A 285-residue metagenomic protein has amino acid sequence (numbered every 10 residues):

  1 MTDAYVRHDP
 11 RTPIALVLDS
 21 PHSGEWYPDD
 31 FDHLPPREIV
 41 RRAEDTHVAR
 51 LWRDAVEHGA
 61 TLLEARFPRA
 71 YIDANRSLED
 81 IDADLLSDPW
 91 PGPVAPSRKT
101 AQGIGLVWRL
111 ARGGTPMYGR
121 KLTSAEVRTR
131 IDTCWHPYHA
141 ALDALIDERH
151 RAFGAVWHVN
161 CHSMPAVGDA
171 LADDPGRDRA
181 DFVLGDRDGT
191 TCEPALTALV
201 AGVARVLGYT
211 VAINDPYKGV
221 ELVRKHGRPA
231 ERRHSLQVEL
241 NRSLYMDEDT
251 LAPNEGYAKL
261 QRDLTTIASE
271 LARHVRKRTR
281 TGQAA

Functional and structural regions predicted by a protein language model:
M1-H158, S163-L236, L240-A285: N-terminal catalytic or cofactor-binding beta/alpha core of small enzyme domains
